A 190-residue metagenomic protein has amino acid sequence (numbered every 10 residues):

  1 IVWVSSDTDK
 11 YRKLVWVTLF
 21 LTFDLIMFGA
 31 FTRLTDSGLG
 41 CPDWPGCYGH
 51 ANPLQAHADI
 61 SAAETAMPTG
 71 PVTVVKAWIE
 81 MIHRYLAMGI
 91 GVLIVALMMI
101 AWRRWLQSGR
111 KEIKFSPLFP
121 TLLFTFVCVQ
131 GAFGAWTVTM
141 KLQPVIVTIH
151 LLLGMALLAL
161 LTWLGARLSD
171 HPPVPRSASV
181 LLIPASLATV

Functional and structural regions predicted by a protein language model:
I1-V190: Polytopic transmembrane helical bundles with strong interfacial aromatic enrichment
